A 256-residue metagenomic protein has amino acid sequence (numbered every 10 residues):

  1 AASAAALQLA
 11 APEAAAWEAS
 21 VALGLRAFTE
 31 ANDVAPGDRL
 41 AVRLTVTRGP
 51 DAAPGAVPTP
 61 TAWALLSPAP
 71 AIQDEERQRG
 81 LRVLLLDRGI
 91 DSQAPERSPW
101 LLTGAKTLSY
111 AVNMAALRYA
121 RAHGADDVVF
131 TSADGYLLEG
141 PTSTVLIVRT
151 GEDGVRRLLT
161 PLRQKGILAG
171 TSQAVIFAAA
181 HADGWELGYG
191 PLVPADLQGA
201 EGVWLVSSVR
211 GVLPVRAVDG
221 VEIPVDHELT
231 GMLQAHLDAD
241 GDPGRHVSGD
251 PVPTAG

Functional and structural regions predicted by a protein language model:
A1-P12, S20-L23, A41, T47 (+1 more regions): Helix-start/capping segments and mature chain N-termini
A19-N32: Amphipathic alpha-helical segments that form the core helices of the histone-fold
T29-R39, W185: Short secondary-structure junctions
